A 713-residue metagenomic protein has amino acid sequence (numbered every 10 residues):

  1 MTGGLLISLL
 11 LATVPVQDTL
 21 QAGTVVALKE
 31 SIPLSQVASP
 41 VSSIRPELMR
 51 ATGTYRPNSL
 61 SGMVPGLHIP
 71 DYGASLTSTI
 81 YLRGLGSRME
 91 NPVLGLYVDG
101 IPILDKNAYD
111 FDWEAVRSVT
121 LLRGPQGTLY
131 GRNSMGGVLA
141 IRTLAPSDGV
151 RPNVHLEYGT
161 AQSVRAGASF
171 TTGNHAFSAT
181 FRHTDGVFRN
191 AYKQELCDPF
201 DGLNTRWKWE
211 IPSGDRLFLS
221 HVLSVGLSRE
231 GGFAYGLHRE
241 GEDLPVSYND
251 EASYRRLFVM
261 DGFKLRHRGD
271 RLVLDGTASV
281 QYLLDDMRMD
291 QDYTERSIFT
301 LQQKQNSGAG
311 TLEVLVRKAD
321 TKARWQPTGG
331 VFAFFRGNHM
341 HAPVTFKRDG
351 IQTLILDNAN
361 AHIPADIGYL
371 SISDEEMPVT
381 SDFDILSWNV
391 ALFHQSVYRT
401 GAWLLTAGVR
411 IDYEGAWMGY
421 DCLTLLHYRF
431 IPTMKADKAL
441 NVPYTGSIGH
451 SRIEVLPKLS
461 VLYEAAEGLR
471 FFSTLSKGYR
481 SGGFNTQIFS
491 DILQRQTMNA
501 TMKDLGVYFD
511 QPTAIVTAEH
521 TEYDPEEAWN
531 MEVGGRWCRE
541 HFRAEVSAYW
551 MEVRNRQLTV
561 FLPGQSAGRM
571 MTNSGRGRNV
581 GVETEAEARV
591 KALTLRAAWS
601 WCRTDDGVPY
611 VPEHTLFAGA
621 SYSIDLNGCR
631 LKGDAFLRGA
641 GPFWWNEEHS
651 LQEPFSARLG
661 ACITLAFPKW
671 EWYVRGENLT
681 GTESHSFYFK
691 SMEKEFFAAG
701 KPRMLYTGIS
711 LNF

Functional and structural regions predicted by a protein language model:
P57-L60, T79-G84, Y97, L121 (+2 more regions): N-terminal periplasmic accessory domains that precede and gate Gram-negative outer-membrane beta-barrel machines
N58-I101, R117: Extracytoplasmic beta-strand/coil segments of soluble accessory domains associated with Gram-negative outer-membrane
D99-P125: Short acidic/polar hinge/loop motifs at secondary-structure boundaries that mediate gating or recognition
N153, Y158-T184, Y192-G231, R256-F263 (+6 more regions): Transmembrane beta-barrel wall of Gram-negative outer-membrane proteins
A168, T172, K264-G269, V273-M289 (+3 more regions): Membrane-embedded beta-barrel scaffold of Gram-negative outer-membrane proteins
F233-S247, Q291-L301, P343-T380, W417-G449 (+3 more regions): Solvent-exposed loop segments that connect transmembrane elements
R317-G330, F334, R399-A402, C538-R554 (+3 more regions): Gram-negative outer-membrane beta-barrel transporters
Y479, G639-N646, I663-F713: C-terminal beta-signal and adjacent terminal beta-strands/loops of Gram-negative outer-membrane beta-barrel proteins
